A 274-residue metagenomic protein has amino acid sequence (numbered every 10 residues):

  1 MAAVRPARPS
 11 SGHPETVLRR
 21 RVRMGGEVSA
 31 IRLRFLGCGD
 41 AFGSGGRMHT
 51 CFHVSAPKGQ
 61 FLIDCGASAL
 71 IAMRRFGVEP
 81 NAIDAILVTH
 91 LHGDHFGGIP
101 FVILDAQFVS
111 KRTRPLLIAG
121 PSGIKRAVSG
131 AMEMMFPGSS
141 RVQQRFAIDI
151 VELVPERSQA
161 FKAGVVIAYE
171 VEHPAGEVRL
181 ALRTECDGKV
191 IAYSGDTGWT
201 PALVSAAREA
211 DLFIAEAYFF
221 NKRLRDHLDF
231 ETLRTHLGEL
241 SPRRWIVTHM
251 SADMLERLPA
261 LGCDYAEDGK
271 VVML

Functional and structural regions predicted by a protein language model:
P6-A7, G25: Compositionally biased, low-complexity segments
H13-A192, S205, P259-L274: Binuclear metal-dependent hydrolase catalytic cores
A67-S68, E172-A175, T197-T200, S251-D253: Short beta->alpha connector loops
P121, G195, T248: Glycine- and other small-residue-rich loops at beta-strand/loop junctions that grip anionic moieties
G198-L274: Cap/insert and terminal regions of metallo-dependent hydrolase folds
